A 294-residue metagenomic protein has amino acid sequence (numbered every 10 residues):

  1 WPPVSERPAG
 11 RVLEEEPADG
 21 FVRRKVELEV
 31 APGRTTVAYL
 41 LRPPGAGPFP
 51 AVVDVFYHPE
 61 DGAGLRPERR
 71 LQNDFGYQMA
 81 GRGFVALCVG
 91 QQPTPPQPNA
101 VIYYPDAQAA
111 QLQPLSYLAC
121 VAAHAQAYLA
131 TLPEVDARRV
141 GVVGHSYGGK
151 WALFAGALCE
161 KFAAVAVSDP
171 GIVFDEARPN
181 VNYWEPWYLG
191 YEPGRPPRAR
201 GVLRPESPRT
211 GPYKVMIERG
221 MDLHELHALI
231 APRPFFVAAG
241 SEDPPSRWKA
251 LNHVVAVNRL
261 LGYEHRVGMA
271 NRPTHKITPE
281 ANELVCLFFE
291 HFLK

Functional and structural regions predicted by a protein language model:
P3-G47, A51: N-terminal cap/lid segment of alpha/beta-hydrolase-fold proteins
V30-P32, D54-E60, G240: Glycine-rich His-Gly loop
G47-P48, V53-T131, A177-N180: Cap/lid segment of the alpha/beta-hydrolase catalytic domain
P48-A51, R82-V85, D136-R139, E160-A164 (+2 more regions): Loop/turn elements at helix/coil->beta-strand transitions in domains of secreted/extracellular proteins
R82, A123-Y188, V215-M216: Primarily recognizes the serine-hydrolase "nucleophile elbow" in alpha/beta-hydrolase and SGNH/GDSL folds
A164-L226, P245-A250, R259-E264: Mobile cap/lid helix-loop segments that gate and shape the active-site cleft of serine hydrolases
A231-P245: Conserved strand-to-loop "acid loop" that flanks and positions the catalytic carboxylate
L251-K294: C-terminal catalytic histidine-bearing segment of alpha/beta-hydrolase fold enzymes
